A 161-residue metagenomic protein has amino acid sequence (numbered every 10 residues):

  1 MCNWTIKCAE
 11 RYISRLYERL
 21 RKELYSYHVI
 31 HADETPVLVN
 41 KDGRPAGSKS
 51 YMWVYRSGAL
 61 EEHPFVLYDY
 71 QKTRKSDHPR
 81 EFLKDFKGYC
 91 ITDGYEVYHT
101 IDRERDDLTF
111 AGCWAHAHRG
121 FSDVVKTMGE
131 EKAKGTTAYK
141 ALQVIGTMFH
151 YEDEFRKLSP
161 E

Functional and structural regions predicted by a protein language model:
M1-E161: Catalytic center-proximal scaffold of phosphoryl-transfer enzymes
